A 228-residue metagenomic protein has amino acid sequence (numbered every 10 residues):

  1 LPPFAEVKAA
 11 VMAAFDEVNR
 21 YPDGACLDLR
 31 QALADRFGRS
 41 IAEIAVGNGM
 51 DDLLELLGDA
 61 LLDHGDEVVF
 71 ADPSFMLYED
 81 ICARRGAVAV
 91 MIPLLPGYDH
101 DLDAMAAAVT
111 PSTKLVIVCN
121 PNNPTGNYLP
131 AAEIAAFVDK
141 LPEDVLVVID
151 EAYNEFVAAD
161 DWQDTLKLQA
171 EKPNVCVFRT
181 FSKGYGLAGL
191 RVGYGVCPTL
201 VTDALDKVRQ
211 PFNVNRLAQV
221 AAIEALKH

Functional and structural regions predicted by a protein language model:
L1, M50-D51, F75, N120-P124 (+2 more regions): Short glycine-rich anion-binding loops that position phosphate/pyrophosphate groups of nucleotides and phosphorylated
L1-D51, L56: N-terminal small-domain helix-loop-helix segment of the aminotransferase-like
F4, A10, A25, N174-H228: PLP-dependent aminotransferase class I/II
L33, I81-C82, L141: Short hydrophobic alpha-helical segments of the AMP-binding
S40-I44, H64-E67, S112, D144 (+1 more regions): Short acidic capping loops at alpha-helix termini that bridge into adjacent secondary structure
A60-V118, A132: PLP-dependent aminotransferase-like
L102-P111, P124-V147, E151-L187, L200: Active-site pre-lysine segment of PLP-dependent enzymes
